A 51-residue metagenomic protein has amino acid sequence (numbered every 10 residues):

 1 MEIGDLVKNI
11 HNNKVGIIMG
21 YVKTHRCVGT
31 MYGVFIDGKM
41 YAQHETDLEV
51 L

Functional and structural regions predicted by a protein language model:
E2-L51: Basic/aromatic-rich interaction segments and small domains that mediate binding to polyanionic partners
